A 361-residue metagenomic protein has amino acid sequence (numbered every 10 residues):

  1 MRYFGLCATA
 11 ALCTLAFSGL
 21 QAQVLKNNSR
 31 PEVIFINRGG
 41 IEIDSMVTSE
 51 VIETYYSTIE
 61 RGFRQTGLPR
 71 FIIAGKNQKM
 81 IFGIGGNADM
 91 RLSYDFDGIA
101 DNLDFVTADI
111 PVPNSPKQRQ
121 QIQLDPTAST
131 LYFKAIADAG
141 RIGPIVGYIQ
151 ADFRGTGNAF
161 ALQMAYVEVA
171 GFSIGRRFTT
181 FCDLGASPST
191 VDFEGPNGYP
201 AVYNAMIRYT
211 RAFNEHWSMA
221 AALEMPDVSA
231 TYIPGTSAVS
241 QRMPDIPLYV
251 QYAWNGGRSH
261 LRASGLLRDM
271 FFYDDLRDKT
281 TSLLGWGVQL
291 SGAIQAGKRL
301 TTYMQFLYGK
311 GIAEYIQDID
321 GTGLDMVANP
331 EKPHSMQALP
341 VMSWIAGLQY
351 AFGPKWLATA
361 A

Functional and structural regions predicted by a protein language model:
M1-N27: Bacterial Sec-dependent N-terminal signal peptides
Q21-F96: N-terminal periplasmic/intermembrane-space "pro-region" immediately following the signal or transit peptide
G62-Q78, I136-A139, V146-I149, S264-R268 (+1 more regions): Transmembrane beta-barrel strand/turn architecture of Gram-negative outer membrane proteins
G75-D104, N114-S229, R242, P247 (+3 more regions): Outer membrane beta-barrel
K76, Q121-Q123, T156-A159, G195-A201 (+5 more regions): Replace "Gram-negative outer membrane beta-barrel proteins" with "bacterial and organellar outer membrane beta-barrel
G98-L103, G157-Q163, G185-D192, A230-A238 (+4 more regions): Outer-membrane beta-barrel translocator domains and adjoining extracellular loop/strand segments of Gram-negative
A108-P111: Small-side-chain secondary-structure face that scaffolds active or pore-lining regions
Y252-A361: Detector for outer-membrane/organellar transmembrane beta-barrel domains, recognizing the amphipathic beta-strand
